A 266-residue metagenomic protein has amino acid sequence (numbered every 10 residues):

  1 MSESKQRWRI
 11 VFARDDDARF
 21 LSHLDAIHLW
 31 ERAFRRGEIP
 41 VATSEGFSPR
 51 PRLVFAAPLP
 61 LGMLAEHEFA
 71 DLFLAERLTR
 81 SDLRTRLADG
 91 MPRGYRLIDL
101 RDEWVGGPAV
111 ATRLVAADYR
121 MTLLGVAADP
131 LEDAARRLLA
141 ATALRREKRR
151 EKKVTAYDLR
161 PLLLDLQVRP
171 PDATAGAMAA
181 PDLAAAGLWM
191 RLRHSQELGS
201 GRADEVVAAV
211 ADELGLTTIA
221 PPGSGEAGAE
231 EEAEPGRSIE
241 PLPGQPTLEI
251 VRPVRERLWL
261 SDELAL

Functional and structural regions predicted by a protein language model:
R7-R14, G37, E68-L72, V115-L123: Short glycine-/aliphatic-rich beta-strand segments at the starts of folded cytosolic domains
D17-V41: N-terminal ordered "arm"
A42-A75, V105: Short, charge-patterned binding micro-sites
E66-R120: Ordered, amphipathic secondary-structure segments that act as subunit-interaction surfaces in large macromolecular
A75-R80, V126-A128, Q196: Helix N-cap motif at beta-to-alpha junctions
S81-M91, L131-A141, E205-V207: Short amphipathic alpha-helices in soluble, non-transmembrane regions that often serve as interface/regulatory elements
G107-V126, V254-L266: Short, low-order "capping/linker" segments at domain edges
A140-L266: Core RNA-modification/binding signature centered on pseudouridine synthases
